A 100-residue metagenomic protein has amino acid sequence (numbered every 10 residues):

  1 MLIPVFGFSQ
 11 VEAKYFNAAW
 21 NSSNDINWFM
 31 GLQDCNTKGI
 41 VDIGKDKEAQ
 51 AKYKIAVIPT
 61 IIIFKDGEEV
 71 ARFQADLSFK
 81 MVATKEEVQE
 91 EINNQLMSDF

Functional and structural regions predicted by a protein language model:
L2-P4: N-terminal signal peptide c-region/cleavage motif recognized by signal peptidases
F6, Q50-Y53: Structural motif
G7-G39: Local sequence-structure signature of Cys/Sec-based thiol-disulfide redox active-site neighborhoods
A13-Y15, T60-I62, R72: Soluble periplasmic/extracytoplasmic beta-strand elements of cell-envelope proteins
N27-M30, I55, D76: Short, glycine/charged-enriched secondary-structure capping and boundary segments
I43-Q50: N-terminal post-signal-peptidase region of extra-cytosolic proteins
Y53-F64: Structural micro-motif
I63-F100: Non-catalytic, surface beta->alpha helical segment in thiol-disulfide oxidoreductase systems
